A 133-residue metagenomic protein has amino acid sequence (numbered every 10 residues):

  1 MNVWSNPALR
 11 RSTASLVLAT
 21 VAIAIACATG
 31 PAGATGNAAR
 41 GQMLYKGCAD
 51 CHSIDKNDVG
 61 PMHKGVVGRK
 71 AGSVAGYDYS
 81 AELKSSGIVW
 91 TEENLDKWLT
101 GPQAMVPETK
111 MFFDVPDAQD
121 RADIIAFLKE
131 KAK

Functional and structural regions predicted by a protein language model:
N2-A19: Bacterial N-terminal signal peptides that target proteins for export
I23-I25: Sec-dependent bacterial lipoprotein signal peptides
C27-P31: N-terminal signal peptide c-region/cleavage motif recognized by signal peptidases
G36-D78, K84-V89, K97-V106, E130-K133: Periplasmic/extracellular electron-transfer cofactor-ligation site, primarily the c-type cytochrome heme-c attachment
N37, D117-D120: Acidic/polar helix N-cap motif
T109-D117: Thiol/disulfide oxidoreductase modules built on the thioredoxin-like
M111-F112, A122-A126: C-terminal structural segments of small proteins and small subunits
